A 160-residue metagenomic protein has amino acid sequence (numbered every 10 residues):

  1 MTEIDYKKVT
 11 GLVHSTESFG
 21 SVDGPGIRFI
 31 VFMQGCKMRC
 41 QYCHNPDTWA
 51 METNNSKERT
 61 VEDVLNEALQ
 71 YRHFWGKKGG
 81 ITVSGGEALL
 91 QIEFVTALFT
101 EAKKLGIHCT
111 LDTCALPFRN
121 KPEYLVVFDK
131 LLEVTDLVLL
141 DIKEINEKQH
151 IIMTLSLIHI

Functional and structural regions predicted by a protein language model:
M1-K8: Radical SAM enzyme core and accessory elements
I4, I27, N45-E133: Conserved Radical SAM active-site core
V9, S15-E17, S21-R59: Canonical Radical SAM [4Fe-4S] cluster-binding loop centered on the CxxxCxxC motif and its immediate flanking residues
C43-T48, K77-K78, V138-N146: Short, basic/glycine-rich phosphate-binding loops at helix/coil junctions that contact nucleotide phosphates
A88-L89, L116-R119, V138-T154: Conserved radical SAM core fold
I158-I160: Conserved small/polar residues in nucleotide/adenosyl-binding loops
